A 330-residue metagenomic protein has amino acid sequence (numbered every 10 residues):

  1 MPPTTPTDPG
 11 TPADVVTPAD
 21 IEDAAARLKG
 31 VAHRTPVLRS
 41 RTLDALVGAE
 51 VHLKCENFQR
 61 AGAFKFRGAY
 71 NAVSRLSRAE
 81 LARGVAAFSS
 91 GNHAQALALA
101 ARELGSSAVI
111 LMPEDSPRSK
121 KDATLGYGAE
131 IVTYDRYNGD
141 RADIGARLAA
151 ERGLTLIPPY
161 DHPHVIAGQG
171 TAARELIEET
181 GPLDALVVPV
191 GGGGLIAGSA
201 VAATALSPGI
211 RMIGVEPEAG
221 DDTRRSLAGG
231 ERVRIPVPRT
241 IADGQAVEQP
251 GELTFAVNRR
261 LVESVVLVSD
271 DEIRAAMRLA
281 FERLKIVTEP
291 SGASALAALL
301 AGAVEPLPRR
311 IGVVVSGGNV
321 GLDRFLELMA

Functional and structural regions predicted by a protein language model:
M1-A330: PLP-dependent amino-acid enzyme catalytic core
